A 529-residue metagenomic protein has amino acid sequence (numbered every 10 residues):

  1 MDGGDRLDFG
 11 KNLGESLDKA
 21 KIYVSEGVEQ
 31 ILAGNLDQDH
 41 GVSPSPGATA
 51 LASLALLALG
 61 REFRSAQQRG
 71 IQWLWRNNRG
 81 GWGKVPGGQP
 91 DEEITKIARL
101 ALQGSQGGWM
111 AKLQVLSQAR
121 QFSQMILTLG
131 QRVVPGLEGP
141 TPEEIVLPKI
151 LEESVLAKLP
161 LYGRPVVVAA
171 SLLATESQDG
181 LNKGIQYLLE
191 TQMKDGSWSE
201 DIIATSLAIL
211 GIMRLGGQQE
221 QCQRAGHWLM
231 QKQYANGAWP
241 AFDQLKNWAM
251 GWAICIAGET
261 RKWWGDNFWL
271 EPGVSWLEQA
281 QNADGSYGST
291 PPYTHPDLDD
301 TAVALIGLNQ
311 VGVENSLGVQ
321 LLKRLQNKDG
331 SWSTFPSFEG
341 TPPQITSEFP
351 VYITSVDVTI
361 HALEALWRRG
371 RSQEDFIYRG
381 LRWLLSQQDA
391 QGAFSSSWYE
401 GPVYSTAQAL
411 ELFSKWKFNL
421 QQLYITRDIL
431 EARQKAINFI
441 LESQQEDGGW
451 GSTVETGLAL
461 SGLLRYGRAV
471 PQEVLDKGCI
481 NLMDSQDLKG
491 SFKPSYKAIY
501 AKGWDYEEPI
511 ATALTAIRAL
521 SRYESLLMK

Functional and structural regions predicted by a protein language model:
M1-K529: Preference for long, amphipathic alpha-helical scaffolds in soluble/luminal domains and all-alpha bundles
